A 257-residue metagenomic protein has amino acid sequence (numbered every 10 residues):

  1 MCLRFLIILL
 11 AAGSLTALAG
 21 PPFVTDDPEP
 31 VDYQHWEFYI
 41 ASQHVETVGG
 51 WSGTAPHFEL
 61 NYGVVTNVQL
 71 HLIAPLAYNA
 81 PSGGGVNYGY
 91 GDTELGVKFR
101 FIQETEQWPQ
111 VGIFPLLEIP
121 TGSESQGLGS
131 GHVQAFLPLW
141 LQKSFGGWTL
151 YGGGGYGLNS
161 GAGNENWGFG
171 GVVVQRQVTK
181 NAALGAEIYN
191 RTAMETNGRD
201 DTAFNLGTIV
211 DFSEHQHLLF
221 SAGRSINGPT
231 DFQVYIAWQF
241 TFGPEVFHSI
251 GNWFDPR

Functional and structural regions predicted by a protein language model:
M1-L9: Sec-dependent signal peptide recognition, specifically the positively charged N-region followed immediately by
I8, A17-L18: N-terminal presequences and immediately downstream first alpha-helices
L9-L10, V24: Generic hydrophobic-segment detector
A12-S14: N-terminal signal peptide c-region/cleavage motif recognized by signal peptidases
L18-R257: Transmembrane beta-barrel domains of Gram-negative outer membranes and organellar outer membranes
